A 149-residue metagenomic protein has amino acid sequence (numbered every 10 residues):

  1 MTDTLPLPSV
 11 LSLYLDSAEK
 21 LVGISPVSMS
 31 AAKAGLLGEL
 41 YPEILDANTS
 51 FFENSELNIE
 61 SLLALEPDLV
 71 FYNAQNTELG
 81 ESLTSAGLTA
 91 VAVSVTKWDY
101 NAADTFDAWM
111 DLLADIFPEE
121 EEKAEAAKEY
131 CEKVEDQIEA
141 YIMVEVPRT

Functional and structural regions predicted by a protein language model:
M1-D3, V22-S25, L69-N73, A90-S94 (+1 more regions): Structural recognition of the beta-strand scaffold that forms the well-ordered cores of secreted hydrolase catalytic
T2-S61, L69: A short, structured surface patch at a secondary-structure boundary
T4-L7, A74-E78: Short, polar loop motifs at secondary-structure junctions
S9-V10, A31-A32, E78-E81, N101: Short catalytic/ligand-binding loop motif for oxyanion handling, primarily in non-cytosolic enzymes, centered on
N54-L57, A74-Q75, E129: Short beta->alpha linker loops
L65: Active-site charged/polar residues at nucleotide-handling catalytic sites that mediate phosphoryl, nucleotidyl
L79-T149: Extracytoplasmic substrate-binding proteins
